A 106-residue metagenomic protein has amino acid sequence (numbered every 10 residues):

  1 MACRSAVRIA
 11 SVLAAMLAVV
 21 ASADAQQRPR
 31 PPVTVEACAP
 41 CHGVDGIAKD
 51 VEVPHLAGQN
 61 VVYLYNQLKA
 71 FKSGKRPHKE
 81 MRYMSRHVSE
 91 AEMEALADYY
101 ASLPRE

Functional and structural regions predicted by a protein language model:
M1-S5: N-terminal secretory signal peptides that target proteins for export/translocation
A10-V19: Bacterial N-terminal signal peptides
A21-A25: Sec/Tat signal peptide C-region and signal peptidase I cleavage site
R30, G43-S73, R82-H87: Gly/Gly-Pro-rich "capping" loops immediately C-terminal to redox-active cysteine motifs in periplasmic/lumenal
E36-D45, L96: The canonical Cys-X-X-Cys-His
C41-I47, A101-R105: Detector for the c-type heme attachment site
Q67, R86-E106: C-terminal capping alpha-helices of c-type cytochrome domains
K75-P77: Extended intrinsically disordered, low-complexity coil regions enriched in Ser, Thr, Gly, Ala and often Pro
